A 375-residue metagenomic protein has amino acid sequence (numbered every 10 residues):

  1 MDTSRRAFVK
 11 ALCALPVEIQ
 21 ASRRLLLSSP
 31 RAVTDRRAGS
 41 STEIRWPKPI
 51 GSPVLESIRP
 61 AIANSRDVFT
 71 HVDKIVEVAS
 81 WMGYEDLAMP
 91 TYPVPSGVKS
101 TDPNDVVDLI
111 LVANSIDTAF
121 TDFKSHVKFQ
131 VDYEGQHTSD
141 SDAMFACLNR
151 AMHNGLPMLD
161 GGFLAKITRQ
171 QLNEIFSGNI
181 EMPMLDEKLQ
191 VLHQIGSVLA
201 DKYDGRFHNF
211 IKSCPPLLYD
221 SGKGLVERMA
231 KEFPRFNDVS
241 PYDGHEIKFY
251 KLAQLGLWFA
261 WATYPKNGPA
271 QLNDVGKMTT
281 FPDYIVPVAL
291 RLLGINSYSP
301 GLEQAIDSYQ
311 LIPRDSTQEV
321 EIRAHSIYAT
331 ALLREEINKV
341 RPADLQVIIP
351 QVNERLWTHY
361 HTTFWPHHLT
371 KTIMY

Functional and structural regions predicted by a protein language model:
M1-T3: Secretory targeting signals
A7, L252, H325: Charged catalytic carboxylate motif
A7-P30: N-terminal export signals
V33-L252, S297-Q304, Y360-Y375: Phosphate/adenylate-binding glycine loop and adjacent helical scaffold
A253-L257: Amphipathic alpha-helical elements of HEAT/ARM-like alpha-solenoid repeat scaffolds that form extended
W258-Y375: Accessory, usually C-terminal, subdomains that scaffold auxiliary metal cofactors
